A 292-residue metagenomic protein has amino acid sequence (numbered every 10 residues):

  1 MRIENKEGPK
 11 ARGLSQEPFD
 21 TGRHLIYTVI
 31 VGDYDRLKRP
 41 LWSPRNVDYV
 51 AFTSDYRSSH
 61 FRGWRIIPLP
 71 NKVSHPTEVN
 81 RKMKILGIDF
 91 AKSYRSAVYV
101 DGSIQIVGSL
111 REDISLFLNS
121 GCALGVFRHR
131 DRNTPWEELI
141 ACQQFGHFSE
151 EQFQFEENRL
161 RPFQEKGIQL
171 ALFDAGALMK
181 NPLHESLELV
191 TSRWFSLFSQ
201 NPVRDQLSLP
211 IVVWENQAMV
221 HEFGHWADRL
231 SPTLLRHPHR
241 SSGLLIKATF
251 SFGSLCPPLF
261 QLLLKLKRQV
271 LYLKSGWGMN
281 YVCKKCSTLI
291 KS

Functional and structural regions predicted by a protein language model:
M1-S292: Glycosyltransferase catalytic domains, chiefly GT-A lineage
